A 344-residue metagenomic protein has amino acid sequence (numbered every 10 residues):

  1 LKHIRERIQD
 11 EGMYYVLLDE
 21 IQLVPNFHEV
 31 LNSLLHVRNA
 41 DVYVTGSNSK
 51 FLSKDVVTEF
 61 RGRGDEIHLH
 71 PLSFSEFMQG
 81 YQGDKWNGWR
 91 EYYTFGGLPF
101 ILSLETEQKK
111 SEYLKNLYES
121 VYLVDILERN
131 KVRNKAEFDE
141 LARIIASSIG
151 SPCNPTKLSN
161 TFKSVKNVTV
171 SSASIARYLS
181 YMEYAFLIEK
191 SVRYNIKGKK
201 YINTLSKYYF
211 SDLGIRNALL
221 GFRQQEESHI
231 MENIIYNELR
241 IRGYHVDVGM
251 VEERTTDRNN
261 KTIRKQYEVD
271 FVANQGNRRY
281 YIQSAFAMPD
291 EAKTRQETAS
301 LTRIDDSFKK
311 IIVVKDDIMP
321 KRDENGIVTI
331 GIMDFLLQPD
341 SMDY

Functional and structural regions predicted by a protein language model:
L1-Y15: Short glycine-rich substrate-engagement loop in P-loop NTPases that contacts/grips substrate
L17, D41-S47, H68: Structural recognition of the conserved hydrophobic beta-strand(s) that form the central parallel beta-sheet of P-loop
E20: Walker B catalytic acidic pair
H28-V44, T58: Conserved catalytic/switch belt of AAA+ P-loop NTPases
S33, K50-E66, G80-Q82: Short regulatory helix/loop adjacent to the ATP-binding pocket of P-loop NTPases
N48-L52, L72-S75, Q108, D317-I318: Conserved nucleotide-binding/hydrolysis micro-motifs of P-loop NTPases
S75-E252: Interdomain hinge/linker elements that couple catalytic modules in large macromolecular machines
S174-Y344: A cross-kingdom feature that marks ATP-driven nucleic-acid transaction machinery
